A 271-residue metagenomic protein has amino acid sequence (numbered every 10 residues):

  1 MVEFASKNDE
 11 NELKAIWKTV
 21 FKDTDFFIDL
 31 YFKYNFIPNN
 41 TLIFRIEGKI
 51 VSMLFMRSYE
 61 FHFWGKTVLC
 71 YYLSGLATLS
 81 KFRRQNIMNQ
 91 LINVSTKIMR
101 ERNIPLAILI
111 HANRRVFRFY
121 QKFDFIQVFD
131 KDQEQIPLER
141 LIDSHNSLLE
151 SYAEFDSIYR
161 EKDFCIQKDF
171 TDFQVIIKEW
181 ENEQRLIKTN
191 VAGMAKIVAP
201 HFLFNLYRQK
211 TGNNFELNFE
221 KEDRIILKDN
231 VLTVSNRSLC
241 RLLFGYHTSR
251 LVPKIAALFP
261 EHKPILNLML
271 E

Functional and structural regions predicted by a protein language model:
M1-S58, G65-V68, Y72, L138-F170: Short amphipathic alpha-helix that is part of the acyltransferase structural core
N39-I43, M53, G75, Q184-K188 (+1 more regions): Short hydrophobic/aromatic beta-strand element in the GNAT-like acyltransferase core that lines or flanks the acyl-donor
R45-K49, L186-N190, A256: A glycine-centered beta-loop-beta connector
T78, R84-K97, K122: Conserved acetyl-CoA-binding loop-helix of GNAT-fold acetyltransferases
I92, M99-A112: Conserved GNAT acetyl-CoA-binding A-motif
L106-P137: Long, hydrophobic, well-ordered secondary-structure blocks that form the structural core and pocket-lining surfaces
I126-N213: Amide-forming acyltransferase catalytic core, primarily the GNAT-like/NAT-type and related acyltransferase folds
G193-E271: C-terminal functional modules
